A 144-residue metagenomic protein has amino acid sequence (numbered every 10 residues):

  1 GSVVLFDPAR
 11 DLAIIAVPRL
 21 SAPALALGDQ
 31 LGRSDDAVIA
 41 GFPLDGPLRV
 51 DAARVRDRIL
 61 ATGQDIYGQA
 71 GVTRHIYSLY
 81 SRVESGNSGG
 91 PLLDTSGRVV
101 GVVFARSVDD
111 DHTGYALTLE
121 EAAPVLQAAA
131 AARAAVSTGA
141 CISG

Functional and structural regions predicted by a protein language model:
G1-R49, R133, S137: Conserved active-site neighborhood of the chymotrypsin/trypsin-like protease fold
A13, V17-A22, V50-G139: Active-site region of chymotrypsin-like
C141-G144: Short, solvent-exposed mixed-charge patches
